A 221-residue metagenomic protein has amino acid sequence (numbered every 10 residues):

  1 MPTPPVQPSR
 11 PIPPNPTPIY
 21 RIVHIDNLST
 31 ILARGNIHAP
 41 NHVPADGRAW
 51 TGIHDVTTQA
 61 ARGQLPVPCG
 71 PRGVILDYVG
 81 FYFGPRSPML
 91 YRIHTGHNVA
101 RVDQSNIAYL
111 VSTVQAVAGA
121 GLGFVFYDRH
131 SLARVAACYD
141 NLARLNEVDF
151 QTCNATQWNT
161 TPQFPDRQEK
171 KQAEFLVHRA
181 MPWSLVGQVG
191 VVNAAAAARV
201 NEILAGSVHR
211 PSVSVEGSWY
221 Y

Functional and structural regions predicted by a protein language model:
M1-Y82, S87-Y221: Active-site-proximal loop/hinge segments that shape catalytic or ion-binding/gating pockets
